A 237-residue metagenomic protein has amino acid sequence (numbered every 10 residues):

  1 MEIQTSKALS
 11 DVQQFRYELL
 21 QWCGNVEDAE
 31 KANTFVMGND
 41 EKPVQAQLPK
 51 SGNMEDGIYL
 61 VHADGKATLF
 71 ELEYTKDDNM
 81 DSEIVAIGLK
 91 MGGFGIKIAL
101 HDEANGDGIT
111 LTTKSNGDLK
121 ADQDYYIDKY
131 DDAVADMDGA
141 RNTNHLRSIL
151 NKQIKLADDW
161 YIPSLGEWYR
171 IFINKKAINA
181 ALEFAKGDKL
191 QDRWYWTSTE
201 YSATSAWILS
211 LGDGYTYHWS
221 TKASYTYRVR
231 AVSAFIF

Functional and structural regions predicted by a protein language model:
E2-L156, A223-F237: Short, compositionally biased
I3-S6, Y17, N39, D158-D159 (+1 more regions): C-terminal, surface-exposed recognition/capping segments
A99, I162-P163: Hydrophobic core segments of beta-strands in well-ordered, beta-rich domains
